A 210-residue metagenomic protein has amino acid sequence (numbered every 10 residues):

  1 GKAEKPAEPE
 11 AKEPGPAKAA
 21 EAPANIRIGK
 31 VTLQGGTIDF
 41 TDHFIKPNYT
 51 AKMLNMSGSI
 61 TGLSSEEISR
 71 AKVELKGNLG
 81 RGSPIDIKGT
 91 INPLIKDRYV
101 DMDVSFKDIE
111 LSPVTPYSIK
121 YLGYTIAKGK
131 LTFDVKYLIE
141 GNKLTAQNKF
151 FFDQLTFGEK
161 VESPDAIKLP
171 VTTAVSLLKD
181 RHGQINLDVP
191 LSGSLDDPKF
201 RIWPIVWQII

Functional and structural regions predicted by a protein language model:
G1-A3: Intrinsically disordered, low-complexity glycine/proline-rich and charged
A7-T115, L191-G193, P198, W203-I205: Elongated, acidic membrane-bridging lipid-handling scaffolds and related periplasm/extracellular "bridge/tunnel" systems
A24, N92-S105, Y124-K130, D134-I210: Extended terminal
I45-G58, L79-K88, I109-L144, K168-L169 (+1 more regions): Amphipathic hydrophobic-ligand
